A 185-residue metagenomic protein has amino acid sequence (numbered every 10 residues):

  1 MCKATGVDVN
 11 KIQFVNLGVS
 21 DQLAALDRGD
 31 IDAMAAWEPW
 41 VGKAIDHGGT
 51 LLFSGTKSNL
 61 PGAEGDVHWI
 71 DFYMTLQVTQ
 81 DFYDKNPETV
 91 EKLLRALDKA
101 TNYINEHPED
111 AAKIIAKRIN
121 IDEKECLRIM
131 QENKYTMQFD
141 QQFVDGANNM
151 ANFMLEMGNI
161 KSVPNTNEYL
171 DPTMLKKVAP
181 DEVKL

Functional and structural regions predicted by a protein language model:
M1-K3, G146-N152, N165: Short, polar/charged alpha-helical segment
C2-K3, D27, I45, A116 (+2 more regions): Class I S-adenosyl-L-methionine
K3-G18, A25-D32, E123-K124, Q141 (+1 more regions): A local structural motif
G18, G42-K43, L60-P61, N120-I121 (+2 more regions): Short secondary-structure capping/turn micro-motifs that flank functional sites
D21-D27, I31-I115: Pocket-lining segment of extracytoplasmic ligand-binding domains
D27-D32, N133-N148, K177-V183: Short amphipathic alpha-helical segments at helix boundaries and their inter-helical linkers
Y83-N159: Secondary-structure end/capping motifs
N152-L185: Conserved C-terminal helix/tail region of periplasmic/extracytoplasmic solute-binding proteins
